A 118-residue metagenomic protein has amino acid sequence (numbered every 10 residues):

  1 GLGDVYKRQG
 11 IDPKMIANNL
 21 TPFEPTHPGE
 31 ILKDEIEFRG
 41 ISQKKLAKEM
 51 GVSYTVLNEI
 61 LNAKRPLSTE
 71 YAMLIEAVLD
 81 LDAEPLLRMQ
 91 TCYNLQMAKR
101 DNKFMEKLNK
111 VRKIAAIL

Functional and structural regions predicted by a protein language model:
G1-Y6: Short, small-residue-biased leader/transition segments that mark boundaries at the very start of proteins
K7-R39, A98, F104-L118: N-terminal flexible/basic segments that precede or flank functional cores
S42-K44, K64: N-terminal secretory/targeting leader peptides
K44, T55, E84: Key DNA-contact positions within bacterial/archaeal DNA-binding proteins
G51-L67, L74-E76: Recognition helix of helix-turn-helix/homeodomain-like DNA-binding domains that insert into the DNA major groove
E70-R88: DNA major-groove recognition helix of helix-turn-helix/homeodomain DNA-binding modules
P85-M105: Short amphipathic recognition helices of helix-turn-helix/homeodomain-type DNA-binding modules
